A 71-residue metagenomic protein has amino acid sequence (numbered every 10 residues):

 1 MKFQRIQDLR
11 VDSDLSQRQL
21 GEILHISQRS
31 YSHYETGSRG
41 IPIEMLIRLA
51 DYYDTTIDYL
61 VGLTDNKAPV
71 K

Functional and structural regions predicted by a protein language model:
M1, D12, S38-I41, Y52: Helix-turn-helix/winged-helix DNA-binding modules
Q4-I23: Short basic helix-loop element that most often maps to the first helix and adjoining turn of HTH DNA-binding modules
R5, S16, P42-M45, T56: Residues that mark the N-terminal boundary/hinge immediately upstream of a DNA-recognition element
I6, L20-G21, Y31-Y34, L60: Conserved hydrophobic/aromatic packing and binding residues within compact polymer-binding modules
D12, V61-K71: Short, charged recognition helix plus adjacent turn of helix-turn-helix-like nucleic-acid-binding domains
H25, E44-Y59: DNA major-groove recognition helix of helix-turn-helix/homeodomain DNA-binding modules
H25-G40: Recognition helix of helix-turn-helix/homeodomain-like DNA-binding domains that insert into the DNA major groove
E35, Y53, V61-T64: DNA major-groove recognition helix of helix-turn-helix
